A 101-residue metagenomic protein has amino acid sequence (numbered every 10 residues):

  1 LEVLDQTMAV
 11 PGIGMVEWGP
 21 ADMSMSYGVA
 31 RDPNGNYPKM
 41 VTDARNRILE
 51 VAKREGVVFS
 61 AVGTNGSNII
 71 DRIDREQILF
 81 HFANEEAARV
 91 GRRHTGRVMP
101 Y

Functional and structural regions predicted by a protein language model:
L1-Y101: Expand to "…catalyze enediolate/carbanion chemistry for C-C bond making/breaking, isomerization, decarboxylation
